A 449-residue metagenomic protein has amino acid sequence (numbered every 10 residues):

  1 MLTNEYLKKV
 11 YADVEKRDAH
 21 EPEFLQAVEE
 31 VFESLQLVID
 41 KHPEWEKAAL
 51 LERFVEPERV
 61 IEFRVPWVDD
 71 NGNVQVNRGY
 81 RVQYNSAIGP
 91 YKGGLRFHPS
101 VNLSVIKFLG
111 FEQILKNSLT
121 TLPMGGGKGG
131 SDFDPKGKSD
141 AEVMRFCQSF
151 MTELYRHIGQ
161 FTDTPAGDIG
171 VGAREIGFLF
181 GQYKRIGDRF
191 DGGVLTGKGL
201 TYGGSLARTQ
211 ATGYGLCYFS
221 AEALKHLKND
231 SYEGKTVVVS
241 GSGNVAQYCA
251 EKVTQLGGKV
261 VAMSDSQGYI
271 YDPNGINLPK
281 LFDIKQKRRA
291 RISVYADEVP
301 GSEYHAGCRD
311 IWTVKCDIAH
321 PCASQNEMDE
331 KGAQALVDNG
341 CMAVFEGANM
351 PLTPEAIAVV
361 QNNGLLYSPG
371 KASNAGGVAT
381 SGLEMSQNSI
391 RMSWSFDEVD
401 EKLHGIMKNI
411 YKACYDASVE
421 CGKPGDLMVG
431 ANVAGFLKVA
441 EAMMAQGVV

Functional and structural regions predicted by a protein language model:
M1-L206, K438-G447: N-terminal ligand-binding/catalytic initiation module
L2-A27, A223-L224, A335-V449: Adenosine-phosphate binding glycine-rich loop
Y11, E29, Q36, L103 (+14 more regions): Predominant activation on well-ordered alpha-helical scaffold segments within soluble catalytic domains
Y80-R81, P123, G130, T162-D163 (+9 more regions): Structural motif
Q83-Y84, K128-S131, G170-V171, D265-I270 (+2 more regions): Glycine-rich beta-alpha junction loops
T162-A166, F190-V194, V239, A262-D265 (+4 more regions): General beta-strand structural signal in soluble alpha/beta enzymes
G204-K315: Glycine-rich phosphate/diphosphate-binding loop of Rossmann-like nucleotide-binding domains
G268-Y367, A372: Rossmann-like adenosine-cofactor binding region
